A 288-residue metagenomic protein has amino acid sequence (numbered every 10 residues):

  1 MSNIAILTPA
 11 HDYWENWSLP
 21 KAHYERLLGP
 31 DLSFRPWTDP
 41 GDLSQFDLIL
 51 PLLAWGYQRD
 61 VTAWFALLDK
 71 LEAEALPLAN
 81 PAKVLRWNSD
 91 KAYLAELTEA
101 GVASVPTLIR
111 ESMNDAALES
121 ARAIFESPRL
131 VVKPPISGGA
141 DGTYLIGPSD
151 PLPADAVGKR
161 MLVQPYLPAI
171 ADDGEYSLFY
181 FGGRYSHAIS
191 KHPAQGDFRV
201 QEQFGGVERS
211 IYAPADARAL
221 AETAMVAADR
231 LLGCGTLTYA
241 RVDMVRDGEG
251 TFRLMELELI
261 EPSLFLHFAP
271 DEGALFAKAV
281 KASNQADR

Functional and structural regions predicted by a protein language model:
M1-A79, A116: ATP-binding N-terminal substructure of ATP-dependent carboxylate-amine bond-forming enzymes
S2-T8, L68, E72-A75, K83-D173 (+2 more regions): Active-site nucleotide/adenylate-binding loops and adjacent lid/helix of ATP-dependent enzymes
W17, Q45, D197-E202, L264-F268: A short, polar/proline- and glycine-enriched secondary-structure boundary/capping micro-motif
T38-P40, P165-A169, V242-V245: Short, solvent-exposed loop/turn elements at beta->coil junctions and helix N-caps that rim active or binding pockets
L52, R110, K191: Conserved residues at the C-terminal ends of beta-strands
A79, G139, D172-G174, G235-A240: Short, basic and Ser/Thr-rich N-terminal targeting/leader segments
G139-L231, R253: Phosphate-binding site of ATP-dependent enzymes
D216-R288: ATP-dependent carboxylate activation and anion-phosphoryl transfer catalytic cores that bind Mg-ATP to form
